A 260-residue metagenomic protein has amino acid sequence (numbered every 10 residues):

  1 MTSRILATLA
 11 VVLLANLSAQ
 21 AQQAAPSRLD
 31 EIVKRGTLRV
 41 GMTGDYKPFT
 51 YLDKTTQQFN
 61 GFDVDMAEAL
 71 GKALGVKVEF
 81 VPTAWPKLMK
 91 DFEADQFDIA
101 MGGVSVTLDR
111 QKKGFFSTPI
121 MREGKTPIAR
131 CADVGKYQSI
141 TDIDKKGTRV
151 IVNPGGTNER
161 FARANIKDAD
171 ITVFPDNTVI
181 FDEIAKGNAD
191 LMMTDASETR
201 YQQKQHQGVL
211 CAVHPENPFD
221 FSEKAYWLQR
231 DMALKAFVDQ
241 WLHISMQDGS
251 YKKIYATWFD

Functional and structural regions predicted by a protein language model:
Q22-S27, T157-F174, C211-P215, L242-D260: Ligand-binding clefts/hinges and TM-proximal coupling segments of bilobed small-molecule sensing domains
Q23-G103, K112, D248: Extracytoplasmic small-molecule ligand-binding "clamshell" domains of the periplasmic binding protein/Venus flytrap
T50-T56, A67-V76, S139-K146, N158-P175 (+3 more regions): Ligand-binding cleft/hinge of the Venus flytrap
V64, E79-K90, T172-K186, S222: Short helix-initiation/N-cap motifs at beta->coil->alpha
D65-A73, C131-V134, T141, G147 (+2 more regions): Extended ligand-binding regions for polar small-molecule ligands
V76-K87, V104-E159, R163-A164: A conserved helix-loop-strand patch within extracytoplasmic ligand-binding domains of the periplasmic binding
K87-K90, V104-K112, F161-A164, F181 (+1 more regions): A ligand-binding cleft/hinge motif common to bilobed small-molecule-binding domains
R122-A129, A196, R200-H243, D260: Periplasmic-binding protein-like
